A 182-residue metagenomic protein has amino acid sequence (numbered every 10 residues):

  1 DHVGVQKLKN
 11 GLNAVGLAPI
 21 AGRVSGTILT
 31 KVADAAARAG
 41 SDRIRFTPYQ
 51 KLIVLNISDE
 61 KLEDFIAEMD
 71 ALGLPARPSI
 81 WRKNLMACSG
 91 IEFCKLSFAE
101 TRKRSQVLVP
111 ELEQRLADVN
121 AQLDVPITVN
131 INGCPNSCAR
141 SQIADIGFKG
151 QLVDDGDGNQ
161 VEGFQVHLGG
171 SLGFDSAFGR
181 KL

Functional and structural regions predicted by a protein language model:
D1-L182: Peripheral terminal and linker regions in Fe-S/redox and tRNA-modifying enzymes
